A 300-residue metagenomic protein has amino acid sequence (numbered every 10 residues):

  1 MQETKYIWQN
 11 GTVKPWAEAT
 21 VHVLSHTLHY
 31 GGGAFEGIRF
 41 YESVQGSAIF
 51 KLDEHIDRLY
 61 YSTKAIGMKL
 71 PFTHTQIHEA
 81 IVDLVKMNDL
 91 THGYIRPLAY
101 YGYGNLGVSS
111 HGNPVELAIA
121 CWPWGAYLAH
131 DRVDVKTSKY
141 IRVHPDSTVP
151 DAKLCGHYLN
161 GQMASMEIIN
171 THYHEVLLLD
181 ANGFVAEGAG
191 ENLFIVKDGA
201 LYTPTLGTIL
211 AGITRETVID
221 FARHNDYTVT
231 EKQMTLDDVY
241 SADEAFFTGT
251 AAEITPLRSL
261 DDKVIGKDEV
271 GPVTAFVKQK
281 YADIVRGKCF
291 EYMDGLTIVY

Functional and structural regions predicted by a protein language model:
M1-F72, Q76-D83, M87, L106-Y300: Helix-start/capping segments and mature chain N-termini
Y100-N105: Short, internal active-site loops enriched in acidic
